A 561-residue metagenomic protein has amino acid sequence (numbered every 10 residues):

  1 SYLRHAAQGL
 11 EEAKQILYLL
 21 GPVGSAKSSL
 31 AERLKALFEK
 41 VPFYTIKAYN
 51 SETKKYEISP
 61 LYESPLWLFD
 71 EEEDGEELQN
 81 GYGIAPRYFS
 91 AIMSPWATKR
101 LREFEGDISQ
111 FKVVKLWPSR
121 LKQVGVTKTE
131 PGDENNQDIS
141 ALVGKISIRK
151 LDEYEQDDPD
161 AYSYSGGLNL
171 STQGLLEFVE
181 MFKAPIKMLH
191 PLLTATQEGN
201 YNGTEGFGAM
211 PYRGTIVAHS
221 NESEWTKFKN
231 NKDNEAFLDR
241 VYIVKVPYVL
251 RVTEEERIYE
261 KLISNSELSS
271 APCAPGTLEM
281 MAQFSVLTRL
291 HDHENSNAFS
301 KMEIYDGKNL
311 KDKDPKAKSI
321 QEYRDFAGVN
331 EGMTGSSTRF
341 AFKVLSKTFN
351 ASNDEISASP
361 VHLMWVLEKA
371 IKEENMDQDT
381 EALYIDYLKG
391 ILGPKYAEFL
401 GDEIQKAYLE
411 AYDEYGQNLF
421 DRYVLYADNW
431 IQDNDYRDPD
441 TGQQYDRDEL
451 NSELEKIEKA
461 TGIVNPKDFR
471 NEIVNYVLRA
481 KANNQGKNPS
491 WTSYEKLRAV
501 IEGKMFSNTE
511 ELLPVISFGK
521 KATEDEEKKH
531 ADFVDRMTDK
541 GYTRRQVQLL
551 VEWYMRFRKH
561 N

Functional and structural regions predicted by a protein language model:
S1-N561: Conserved ASCE/P-loop NTPase catalytic core
